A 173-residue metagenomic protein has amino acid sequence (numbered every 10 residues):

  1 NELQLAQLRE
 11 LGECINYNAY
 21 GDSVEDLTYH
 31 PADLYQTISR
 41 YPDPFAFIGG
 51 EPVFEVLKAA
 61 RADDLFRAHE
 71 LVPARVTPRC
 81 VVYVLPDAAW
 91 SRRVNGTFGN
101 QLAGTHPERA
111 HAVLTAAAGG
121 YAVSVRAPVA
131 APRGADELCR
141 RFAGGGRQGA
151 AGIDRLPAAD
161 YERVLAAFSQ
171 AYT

Functional and structural regions predicted by a protein language model:
N1-R79, P86-A88, R93, T105: A structured phosphate/pyrophosphate-recognition subdomain
V81-T173: Glycine-rich, acidic loop segments that terminate in or are immediately followed by a histidine
